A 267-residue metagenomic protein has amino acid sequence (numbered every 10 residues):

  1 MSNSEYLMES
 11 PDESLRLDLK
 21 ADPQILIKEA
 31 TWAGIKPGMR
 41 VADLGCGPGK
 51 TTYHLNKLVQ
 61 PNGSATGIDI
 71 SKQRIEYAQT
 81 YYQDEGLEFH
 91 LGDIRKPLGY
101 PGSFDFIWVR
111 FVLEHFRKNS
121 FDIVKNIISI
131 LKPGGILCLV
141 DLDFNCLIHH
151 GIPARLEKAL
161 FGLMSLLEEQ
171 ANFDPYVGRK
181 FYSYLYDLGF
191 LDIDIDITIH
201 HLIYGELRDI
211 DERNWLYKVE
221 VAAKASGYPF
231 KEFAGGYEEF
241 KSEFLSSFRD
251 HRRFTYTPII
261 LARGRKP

Functional and structural regions predicted by a protein language model:
N3-L7, P11-E13, D196-R253: C-terminal helical/coil "lid" or tail adjacent to the Rossmann-like core of SAM-dependent
K20-M39, H54: Conserved alpha-helix/loop element of class I SAM-dependent methyltransferases that forms part of the SAM/SAH-binding
A42, P48-P97, D122: Class I SAM-dependent methyltransferase SAM/SAH-binding core
Q60, F116-R117, L131-P133: Helix-to-beta-strand junctions that scaffold the AdoMet/dcAdoMet cofactor pocket in Class I SAM-dependent enzymes
G99-I107: A short acidic, Gly/Pro-enriched loop at the edge of an enzyme's catalytic core that lines a small-molecule cofactor
F121-I136: A short glycine-rich, Lys/Arg-flanked "PGG" loop and its adjoining helix->strand segment in the class I
C138-L207: Conserved catalytic/acceptor-binding region of the Class I
L188-L191, P258-P267: Core SAM-dependent methyltransferase catalytic element
